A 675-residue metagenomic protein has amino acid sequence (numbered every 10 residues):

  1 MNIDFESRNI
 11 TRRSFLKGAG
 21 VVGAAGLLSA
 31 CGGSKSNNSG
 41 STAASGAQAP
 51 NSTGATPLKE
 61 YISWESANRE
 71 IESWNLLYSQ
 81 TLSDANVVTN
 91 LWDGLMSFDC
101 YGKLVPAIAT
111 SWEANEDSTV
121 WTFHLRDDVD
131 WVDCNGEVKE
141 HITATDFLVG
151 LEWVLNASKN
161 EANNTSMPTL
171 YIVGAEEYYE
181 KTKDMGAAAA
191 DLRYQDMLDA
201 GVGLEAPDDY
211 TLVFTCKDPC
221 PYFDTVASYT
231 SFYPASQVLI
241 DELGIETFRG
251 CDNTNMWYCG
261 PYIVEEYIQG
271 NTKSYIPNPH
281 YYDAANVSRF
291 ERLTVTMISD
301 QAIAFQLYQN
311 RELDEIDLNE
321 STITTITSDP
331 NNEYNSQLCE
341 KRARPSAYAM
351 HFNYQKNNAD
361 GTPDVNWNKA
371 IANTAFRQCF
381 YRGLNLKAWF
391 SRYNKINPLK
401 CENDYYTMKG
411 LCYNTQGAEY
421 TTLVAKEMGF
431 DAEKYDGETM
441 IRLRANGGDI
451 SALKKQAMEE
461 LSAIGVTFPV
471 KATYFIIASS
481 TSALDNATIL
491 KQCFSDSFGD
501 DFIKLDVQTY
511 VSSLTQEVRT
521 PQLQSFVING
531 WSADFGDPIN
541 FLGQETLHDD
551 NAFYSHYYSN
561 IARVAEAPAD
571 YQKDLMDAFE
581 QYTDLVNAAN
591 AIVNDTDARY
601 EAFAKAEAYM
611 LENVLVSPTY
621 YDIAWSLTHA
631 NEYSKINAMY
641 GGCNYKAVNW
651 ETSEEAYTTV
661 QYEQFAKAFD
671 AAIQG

Functional and structural regions predicted by a protein language model:
M1-I10, S14, G18-L28: N-terminal secretory signal peptides
S63-D117, W257: N-terminal lobe/hinge region of extracytoplasmic solute-binding protein
A67, E265-P279, T294-G361, K387 (+1 more regions): Extracellular/periplasmic solute-recognition and catalytic clefts
T110-A175, V213, A304-L307, N366-A372 (+1 more regions): Aromatic- and charge-enriched surface segment that lines or borders ligand/interaction sites
K139, T143-V149, D209-T215, P261 (+7 more regions): Alpha-helical secondary-structure segments
A187-G201, E205-Y210, T215-T294, E655-G675: Gly/Pro-rich hinge or "lid" segments in bacterial periplasmic/extracellular proteins
Q269, L307, N397-P398, K434-A533 (+2 more regions): Ligand/substrate-recognition segments at binding pockets and active sites
C379-K426, A478, S482-Q492, V518-G675: Detector for C-terminal structural segments
